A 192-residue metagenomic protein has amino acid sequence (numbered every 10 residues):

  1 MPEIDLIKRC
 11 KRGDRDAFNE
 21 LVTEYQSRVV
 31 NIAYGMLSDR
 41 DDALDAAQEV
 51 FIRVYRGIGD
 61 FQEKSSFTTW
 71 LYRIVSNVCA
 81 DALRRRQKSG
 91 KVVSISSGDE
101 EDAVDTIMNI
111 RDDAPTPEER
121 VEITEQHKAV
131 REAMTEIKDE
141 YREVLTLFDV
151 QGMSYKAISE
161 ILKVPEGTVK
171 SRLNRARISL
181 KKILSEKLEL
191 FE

Functional and structural regions predicted by a protein language model:
M1, K128-T168: Helix-turn-helix DNA-binding module
D5, R9, G90-S94, M108-N109 (+3 more regions): C-terminal edge and immediately downstream basic/flexible tail or linker adjoining helix-turn-helix-like DNA-binding
K11-E20, V30-E49, E166, E189-E192: Short, charged helix-capping/linker segments at alpha-helix termini
K11-R12, F51-S66, R85-R86: Sigma70-family region 2
V22-R40, G57, M134, E140 (+1 more regions): Amphipathic, Lys/Arg- and hydrophobic-enriched alpha-helical face
D45-I52, S65-N77: Structural recognition of an alpha-helix C-terminal capping motif at a helix-to-coil junction
G59-E63, R73-S94, R175: Arg/Lys-rich amphipathic alpha helix in sigma70-family domain 2
L83-N109, V121: Short, basic/polar amphipathic helix motif occurring as a linker/hinge flanking DNA-binding modules in transcription
